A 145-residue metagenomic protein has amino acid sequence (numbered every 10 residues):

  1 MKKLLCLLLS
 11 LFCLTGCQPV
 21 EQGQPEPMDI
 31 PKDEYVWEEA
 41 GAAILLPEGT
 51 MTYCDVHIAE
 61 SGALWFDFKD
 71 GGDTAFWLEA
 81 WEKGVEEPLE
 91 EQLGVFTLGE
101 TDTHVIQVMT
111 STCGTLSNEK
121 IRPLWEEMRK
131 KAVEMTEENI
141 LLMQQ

Functional and structural regions predicted by a protein language model:
M1-L4: Positively charged n-region of N-terminal signal peptides that target proteins for export
L8: Conserved, function-critical positions that sit in or immediately flank catalytic and ligand-binding motifs
C13-G16: C-terminal motif of bacterial Sec signal peptides marking the signal peptidase cleavage site
Q18-W65, V108-Q145: N-terminal targeting sequences that direct proteins away from the cytosol to non-cytosolic compartments
W37-A43, G71-D73, T103: Glycine-centered tight beta-turn/hairpin loop motif at sheet-sheet or coil-to-beta transitions
L45-P88, L93: Secretory pathway targeting signatures of secreted, lumenal, and periplasmic proteins
G84-V108: Long, intrinsically disordered, low-complexity Ser/Thr/Pro-rich regulatory/activation regions of nuclear proteins
